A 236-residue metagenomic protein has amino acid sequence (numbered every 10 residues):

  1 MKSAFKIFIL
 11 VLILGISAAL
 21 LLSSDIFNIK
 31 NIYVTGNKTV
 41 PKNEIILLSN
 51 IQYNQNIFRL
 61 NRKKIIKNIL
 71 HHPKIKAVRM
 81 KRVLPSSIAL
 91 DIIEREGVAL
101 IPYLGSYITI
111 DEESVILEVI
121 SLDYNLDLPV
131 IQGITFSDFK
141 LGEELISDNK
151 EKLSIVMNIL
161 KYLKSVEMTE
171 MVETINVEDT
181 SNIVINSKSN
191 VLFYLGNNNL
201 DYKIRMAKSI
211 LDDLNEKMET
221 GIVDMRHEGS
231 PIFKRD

Functional and structural regions predicted by a protein language model:
M1-K30, P41-N56, K63-K67, H71 (+1 more regions): Charged, solvent-exposed interaction patches on well-folded alpha/beta domains that mediate macromolecular contacts
V34: Extended, alpha-helix-rich binding/interface surfaces that flank or overlap catalytic cores and mediate recognition
